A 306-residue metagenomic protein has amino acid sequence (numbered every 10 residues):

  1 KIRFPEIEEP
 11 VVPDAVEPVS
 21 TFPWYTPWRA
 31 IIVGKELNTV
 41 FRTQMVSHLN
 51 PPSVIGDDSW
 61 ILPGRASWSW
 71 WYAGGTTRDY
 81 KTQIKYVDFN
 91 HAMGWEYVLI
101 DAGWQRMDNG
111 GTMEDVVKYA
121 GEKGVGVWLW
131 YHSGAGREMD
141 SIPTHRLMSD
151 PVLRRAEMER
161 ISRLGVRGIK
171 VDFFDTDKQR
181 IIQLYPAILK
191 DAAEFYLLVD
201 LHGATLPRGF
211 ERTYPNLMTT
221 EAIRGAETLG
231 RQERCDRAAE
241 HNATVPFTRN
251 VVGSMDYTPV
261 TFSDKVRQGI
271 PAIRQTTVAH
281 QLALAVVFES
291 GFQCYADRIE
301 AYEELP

Functional and structural regions predicted by a protein language model:
K1-S47: N-terminal accessory beta-strand-rich subdomains and adjacent acidic, glycine-rich linkers that precede catalytic cores
N38-T43, H48, V54-D58, G75-T77: Conserved mixed alpha/beta catalytic, RNA-binding, or beta-rich assembly cores of soluble enzyme, regulatory
H48-S69, H91-E96: Feature activates predominantly on carbohydrate-active enzymes
R65-T82, M139-L153: Active-site mouth loops of central-metabolism enzymes
Y80-G103, R160-R167: Catalytic domains of carbohydrate-active enzymes, especially glycoside hydrolases
D101-R267, P271-Q275: Aromatic- and carboxylate-enriched substrate-binding clefts and catalytic-loop regions of carbohydrate-active enzymes
K265-P306: Glycine-rich, aromatic-lined ligand/substrate-binding cores of catalytic and carbohydrate-binding domains
